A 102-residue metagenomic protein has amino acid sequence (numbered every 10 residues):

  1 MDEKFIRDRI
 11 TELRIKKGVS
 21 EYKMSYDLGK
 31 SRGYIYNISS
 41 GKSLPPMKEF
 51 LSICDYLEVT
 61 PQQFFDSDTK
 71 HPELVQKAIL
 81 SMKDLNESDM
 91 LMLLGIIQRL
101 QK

Functional and structural regions predicted by a protein language model:
M1-K17: A short, Lys/Arg-rich alpha-helix, primarily the initiator
T11, Y22, L51: Residues within the helices of the helix-turn-helix
R14, S25, C54: The alpha-helix within a helix-turn-helix
K23, Y34, Q63: Residues in the helix-turn-helix
G29-P45, D66-T69: Recognition helix of helix-turn-helix/homeodomain-like DNA-binding domains that insert into the DNA major groove
K48-Q63: DNA major-groove recognition helix of helix-turn-helix/homeodomain DNA-binding modules
K70-K102: Interfacial/linker helices and their anchor residues that mediate assembly or domain coupling
